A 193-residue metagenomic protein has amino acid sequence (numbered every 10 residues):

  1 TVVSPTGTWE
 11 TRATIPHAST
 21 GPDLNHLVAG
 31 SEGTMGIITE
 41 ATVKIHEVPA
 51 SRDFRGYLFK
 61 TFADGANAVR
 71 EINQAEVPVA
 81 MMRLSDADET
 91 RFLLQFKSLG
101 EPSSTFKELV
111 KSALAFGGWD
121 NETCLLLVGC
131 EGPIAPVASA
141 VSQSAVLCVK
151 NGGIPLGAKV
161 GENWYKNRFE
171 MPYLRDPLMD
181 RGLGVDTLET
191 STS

Functional and structural regions predicted by a protein language model:
T1-S85: FAD-binding subdomain of flavoenzyme oxidoreductases
A66-S193: C-terminal substrate-recognition/cap domain of FAD-linked oxidoreductases
